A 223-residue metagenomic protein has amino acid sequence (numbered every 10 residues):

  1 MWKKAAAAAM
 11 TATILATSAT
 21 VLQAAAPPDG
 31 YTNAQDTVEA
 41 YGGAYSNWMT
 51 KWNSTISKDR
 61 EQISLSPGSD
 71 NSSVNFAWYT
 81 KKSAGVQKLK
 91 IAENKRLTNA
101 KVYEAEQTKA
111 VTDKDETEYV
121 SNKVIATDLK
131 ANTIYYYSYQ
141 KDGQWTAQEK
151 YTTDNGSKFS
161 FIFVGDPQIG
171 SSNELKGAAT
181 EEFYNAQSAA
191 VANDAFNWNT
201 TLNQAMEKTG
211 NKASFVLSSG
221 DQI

Functional and structural regions predicted by a protein language model:
M1-A8: Bacterial Sec-dependent N-terminal signal peptides
K4, A16-A34: Sec-dependent signal peptide cleavage junction
A9-T17: Bacterial N-terminal signal peptides
P28, T32-I223: Divalent metal-dependent phosphoesterase catalytic cores across multiple superfamilies
